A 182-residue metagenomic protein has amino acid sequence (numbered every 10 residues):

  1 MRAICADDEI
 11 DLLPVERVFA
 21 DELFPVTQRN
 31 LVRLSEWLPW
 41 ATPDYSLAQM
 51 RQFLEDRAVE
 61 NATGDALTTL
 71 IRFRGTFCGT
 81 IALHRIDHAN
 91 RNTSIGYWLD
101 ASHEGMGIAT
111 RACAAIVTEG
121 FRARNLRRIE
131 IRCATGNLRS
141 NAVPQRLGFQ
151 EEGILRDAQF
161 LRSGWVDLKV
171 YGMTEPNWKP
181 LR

Functional and structural regions predicted by a protein language model:
M1-E22, V26-R33, T68-R182: Acyl-donor (CoA/ACP) binding surface of acyl/acetyltransferases
V15, V26, T42-Q49, T63: Generic, well-ordered alpha-helical segments
Q28-L31, T42, A58: Residue-level detector of secondary-structure transition/capping positions
S35-E55: Conserved GNAT-fold acetyl-CoA-binding loop/helix
W37, A41, G64-T68, R127: Short, polar/charged, Gly/Pro-enriched helix-capping and turn/loop motifs at alpha-helix termini and inter-helix linkers
E55-V59, T118: Surface-exposed alpha-helical segments enriched in charged/polar residues
V59-G64, F149: Short loop/turn motifs at secondary-structure junctions and domain boundaries
